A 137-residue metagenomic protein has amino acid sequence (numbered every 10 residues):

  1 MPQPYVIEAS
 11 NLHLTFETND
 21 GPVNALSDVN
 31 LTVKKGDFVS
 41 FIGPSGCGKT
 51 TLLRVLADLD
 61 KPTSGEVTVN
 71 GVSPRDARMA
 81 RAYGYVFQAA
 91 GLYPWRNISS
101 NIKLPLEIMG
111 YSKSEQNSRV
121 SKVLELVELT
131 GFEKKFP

Functional and structural regions predicted by a protein language model:
P22, R78, S99, E125 (+1 more regions): Signature (C-motif/LSGGQ) region and adjacent switch/coupling loops of ABC-type ATPase nucleotide-binding domains
V39-S40, Y85: Short beta-strand immediately N-terminal to the Walker A/P-loop
I42-P44: The feature captures the beta-strand-to-loop junction immediately N-terminal to the Walker
A57: Helix-to-loop junction immediately C-terminal to a conserved catalytic motif
G65-R75, R119: Conserved ABC transporter NBD signature motif
R96-K103: Short coil-to-helix segment of the ABC ATPase nucleotide-binding domain corresponding to the Q-loop/switch region
K103, E107, S114-E133: Conserved ABC ATPase "signature" region
